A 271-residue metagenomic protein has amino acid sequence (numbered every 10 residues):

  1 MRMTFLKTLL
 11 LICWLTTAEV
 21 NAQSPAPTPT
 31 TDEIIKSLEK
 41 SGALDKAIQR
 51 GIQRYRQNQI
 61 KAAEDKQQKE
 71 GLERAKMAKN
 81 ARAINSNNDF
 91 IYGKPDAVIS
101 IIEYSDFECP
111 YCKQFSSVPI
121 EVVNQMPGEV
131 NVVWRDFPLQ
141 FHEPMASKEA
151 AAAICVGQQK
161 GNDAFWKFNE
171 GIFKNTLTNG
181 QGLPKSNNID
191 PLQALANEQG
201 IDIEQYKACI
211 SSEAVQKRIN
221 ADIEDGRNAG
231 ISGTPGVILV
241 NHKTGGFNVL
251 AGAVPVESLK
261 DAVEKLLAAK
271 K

Functional and structural regions predicted by a protein language model:
M1-T4: N-terminal secretory signal peptides that target proteins for export/translocation
L6-L15: Hydrophobic helical h-region of N-terminal Sec-dependent signal peptides in bacterial secretory/periplasmic proteins
A18-A22: Sec/Tat signal peptide C-region and signal peptidase I cleavage site
Q23-M145, N220-I223, E264, A268-K271: Extracytoplasmic thiol/disulfide redox context detector
Q23-Y55, Q59, D190-K271: C-terminal cap of thioredoxin/glutaredoxin-like
Y92, T178, L250: Short clusters of hydrophobic/aromatic residues that line enzyme substrate/ligand-binding pockets
I102, F107, K113-N197, A229-S232: Structural alpha/beta surface segment adjacent to cysteine/selenocysteine redox centers across thiol/disulfide enzymes
